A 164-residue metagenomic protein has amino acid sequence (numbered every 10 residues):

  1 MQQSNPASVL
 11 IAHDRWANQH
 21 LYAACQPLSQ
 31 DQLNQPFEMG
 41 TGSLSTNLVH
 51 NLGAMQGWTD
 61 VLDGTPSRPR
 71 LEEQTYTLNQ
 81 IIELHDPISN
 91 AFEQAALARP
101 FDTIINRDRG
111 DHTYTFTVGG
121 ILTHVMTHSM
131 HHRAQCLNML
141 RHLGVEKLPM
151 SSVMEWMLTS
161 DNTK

Functional and structural regions predicted by a protein language model:
M1-Q2, L44: Short, charged low-complexity linear motifs
Q3, A7-L10, T77, I81: Residue-level preference for long, well-ordered alpha-helices that form the structural scaffold of enzyme catalytic
S8-L71, G110-K164: Short, contiguous alpha-helical
V61-T103: Helix-adjacent hinge/juxtasegments
I104-D108: Short acidic-hydrophobic surface loop/beta-edge motif
